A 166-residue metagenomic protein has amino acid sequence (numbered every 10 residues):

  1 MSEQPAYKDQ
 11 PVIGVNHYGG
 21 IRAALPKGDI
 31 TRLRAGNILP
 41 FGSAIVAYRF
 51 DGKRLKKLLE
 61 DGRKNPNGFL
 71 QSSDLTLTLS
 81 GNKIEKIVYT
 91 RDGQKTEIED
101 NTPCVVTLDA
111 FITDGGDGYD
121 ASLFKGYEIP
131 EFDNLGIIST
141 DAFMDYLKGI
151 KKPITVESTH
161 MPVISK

Functional and structural regions predicted by a protein language model:
M1-K166: Catalytic centers of hydrolytic enzymes
